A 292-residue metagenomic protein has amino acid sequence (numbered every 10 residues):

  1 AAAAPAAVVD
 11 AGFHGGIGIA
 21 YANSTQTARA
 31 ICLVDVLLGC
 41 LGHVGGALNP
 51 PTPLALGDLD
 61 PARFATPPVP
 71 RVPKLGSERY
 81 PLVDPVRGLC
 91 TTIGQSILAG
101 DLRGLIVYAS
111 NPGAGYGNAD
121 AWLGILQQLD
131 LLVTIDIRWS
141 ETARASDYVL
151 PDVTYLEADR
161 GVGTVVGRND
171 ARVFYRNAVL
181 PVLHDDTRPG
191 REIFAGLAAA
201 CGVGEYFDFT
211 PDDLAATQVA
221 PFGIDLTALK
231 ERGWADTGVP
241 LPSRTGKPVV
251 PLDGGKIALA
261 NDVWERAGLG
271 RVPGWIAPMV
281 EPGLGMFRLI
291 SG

Functional and structural regions predicted by a protein language model:
A1-L33, L37-H43, P51-F64, P68-I224 (+1 more regions): Non-catalytic alpha/beta scaffold blocks inside enzyme catalytic domains
R29, P73, D213-G292: Long, low-complexity segments enriched in small/aliphatic residues
L48: Anionic-ligand anchoring segments at beta-strand to alpha-helix junctions in alpha/beta enzyme folds, i.e., glycine
